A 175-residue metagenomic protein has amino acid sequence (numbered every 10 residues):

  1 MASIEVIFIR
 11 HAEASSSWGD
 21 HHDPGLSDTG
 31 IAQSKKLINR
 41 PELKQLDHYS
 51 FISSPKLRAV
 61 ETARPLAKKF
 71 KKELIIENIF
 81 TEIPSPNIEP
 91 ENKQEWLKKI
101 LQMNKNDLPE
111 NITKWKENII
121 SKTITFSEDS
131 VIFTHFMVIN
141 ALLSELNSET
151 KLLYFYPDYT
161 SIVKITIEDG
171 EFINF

Functional and structural regions predicted by a protein language model:
A2-I75, K99-N104: Active-site-proximal alpha-helix that buttresses catalytic centers in soluble enzyme cores
V6, Y49, F126-M137: Generic beta-sheet signal
I9, E77-I79, F175: Conserved beta-strand termini and adjacent loop/short-helix elements that scaffold enzyme active sites in alpha/beta
A14, V138-I139: Short active-site segment of divalent metal-dependent hydrolases/proteases that encodes the spacing between
W18-H21, A63, P86-P90, E145: Short aromatic-enriched loop/helix-cap "lid" or pocket-rim segments at secondary-structure transitions that line
P24-G25, A67-I120: Phosphate-handling substructures
G30-S34, W115, I132: Conserved anionic group-binding/transfer micro-motifs
E149-F175: Domain-level recognition of soluble alpha/beta enzyme cores, biased toward histidine phosphatases/phosphomutases
